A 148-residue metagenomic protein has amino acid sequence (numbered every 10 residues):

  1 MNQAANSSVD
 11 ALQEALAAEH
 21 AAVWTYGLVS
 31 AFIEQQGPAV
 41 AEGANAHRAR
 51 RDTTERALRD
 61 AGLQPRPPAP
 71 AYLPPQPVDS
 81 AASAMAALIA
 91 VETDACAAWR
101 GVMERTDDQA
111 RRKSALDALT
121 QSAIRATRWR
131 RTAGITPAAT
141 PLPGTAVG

Functional and structural regions predicted by a protein language model:
M1-G148: All-alpha RGS (Regulator of G-protein Signaling) helical domain and cognate RGS-like helical scaffolds
